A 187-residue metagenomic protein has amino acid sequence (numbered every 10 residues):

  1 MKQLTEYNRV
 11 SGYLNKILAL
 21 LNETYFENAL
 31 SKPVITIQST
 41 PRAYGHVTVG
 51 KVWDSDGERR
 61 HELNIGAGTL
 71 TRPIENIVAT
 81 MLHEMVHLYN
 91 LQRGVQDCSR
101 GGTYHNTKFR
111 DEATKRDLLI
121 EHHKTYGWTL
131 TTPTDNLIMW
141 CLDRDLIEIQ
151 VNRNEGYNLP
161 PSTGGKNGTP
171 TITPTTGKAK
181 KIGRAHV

Functional and structural regions predicted by a protein language model:
K2-L63, A67-T71, Q92-R184: Metalloprotease/metallohydrolase-associated module, dominated by Zn2+-dependent proteases
N76-T80, C98-G101: Short basic-aromatic helix/loop recognition motifs at nucleic-acid and histone-peptide binding interfaces
A79-Q92: Active-site recognition of the HExxH zinc-binding catalytic motif
